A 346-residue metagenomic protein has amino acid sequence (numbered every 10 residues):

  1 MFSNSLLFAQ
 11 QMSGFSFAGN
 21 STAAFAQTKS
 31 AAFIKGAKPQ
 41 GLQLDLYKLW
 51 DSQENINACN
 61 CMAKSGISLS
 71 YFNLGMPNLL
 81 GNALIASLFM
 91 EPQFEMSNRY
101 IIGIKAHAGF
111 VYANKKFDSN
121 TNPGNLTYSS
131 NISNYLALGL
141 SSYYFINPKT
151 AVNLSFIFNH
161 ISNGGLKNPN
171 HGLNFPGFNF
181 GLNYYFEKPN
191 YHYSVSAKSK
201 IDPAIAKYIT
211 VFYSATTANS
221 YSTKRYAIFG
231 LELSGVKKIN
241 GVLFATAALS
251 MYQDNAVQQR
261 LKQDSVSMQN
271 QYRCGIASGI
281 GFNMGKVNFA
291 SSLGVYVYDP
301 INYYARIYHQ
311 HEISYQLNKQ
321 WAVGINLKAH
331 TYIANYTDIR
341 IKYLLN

Functional and structural regions predicted by a protein language model:
M1-A18, Y100, Y144, T150 (+3 more regions): Bacterial Sec-dependent N-terminal signal peptides
S13, G36-L42, C61, L80-A86 (+8 more regions): Residues that define the transmembrane beta-barrel architecture of outer-membrane proteins
S13-G19, A63-I67, I102-A106, V152-F156 (+7 more regions): Transmembrane beta-strands of outer-membrane beta-barrel proteins
S21-Q27, K48, L69-G75, A108-K116 (+8 more regions): Transmembrane beta-strands of outer-membrane beta-barrel pores
A24, L44, N174-S194, A334-N346: Outer-membrane beta-barrel "beta-signal"
K35-K38, N73-A83, N98, N168 (+4 more regions): Solvent-exposed loop/turn segments connecting transmembrane beta-strands in outer-membrane beta-barrel proteins
L44-K48, L88-F94, A106-F110, L138-Y144 (+7 more regions): Residues on the lipid-exposed face of transmembrane beta-strands in outer-membrane beta-barrel proteins
Q53-I56, N98-I102, Y144-V152, K188-Y191 (+3 more regions): Repeated loop/turn-to-beta-strand initiation elements of outer-membrane beta-barrel proteins
